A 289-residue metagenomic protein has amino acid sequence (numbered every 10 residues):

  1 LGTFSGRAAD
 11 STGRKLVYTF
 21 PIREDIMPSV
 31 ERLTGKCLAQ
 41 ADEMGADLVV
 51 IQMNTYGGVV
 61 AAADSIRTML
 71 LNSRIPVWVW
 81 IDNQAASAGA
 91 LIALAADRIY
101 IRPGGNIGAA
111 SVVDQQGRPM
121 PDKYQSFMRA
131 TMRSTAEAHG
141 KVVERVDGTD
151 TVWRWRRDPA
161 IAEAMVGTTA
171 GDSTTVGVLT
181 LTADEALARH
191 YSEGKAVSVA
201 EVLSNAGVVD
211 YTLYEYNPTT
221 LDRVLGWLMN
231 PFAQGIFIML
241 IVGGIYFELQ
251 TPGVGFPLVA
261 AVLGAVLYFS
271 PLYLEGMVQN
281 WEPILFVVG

Functional and structural regions predicted by a protein language model:
F4-L225: Soluble extramembrane regions of membrane proteins in the secretory/endomembrane system
D10, D147-G148, E282-G289: Proteins with a high burden of low-complexity, intrinsically disordered sequence enriched in S/T/G/P/A and R, requiring
G177, L181-V288: Non-cytosolic juxtamembrane linkers/loops that tether extracellular or periplasmic domains to nearby transmembrane
